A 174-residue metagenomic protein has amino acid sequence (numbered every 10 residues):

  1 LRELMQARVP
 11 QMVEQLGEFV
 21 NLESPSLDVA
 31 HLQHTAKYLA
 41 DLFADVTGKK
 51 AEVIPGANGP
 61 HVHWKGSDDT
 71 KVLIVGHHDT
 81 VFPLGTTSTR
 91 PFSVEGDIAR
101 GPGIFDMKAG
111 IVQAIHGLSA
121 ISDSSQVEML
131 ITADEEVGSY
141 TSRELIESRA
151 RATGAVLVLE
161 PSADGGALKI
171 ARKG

Functional and structural regions predicted by a protein language model:
L1-I104: Acidic/His- and Gly-rich active-site-bordering loop/insert found across diverse amide/peptide-bond hydrolases
M107-G174: Acidic/histidine-rich catalytic neighborhood of metal-dependent amide-processing enzymes
